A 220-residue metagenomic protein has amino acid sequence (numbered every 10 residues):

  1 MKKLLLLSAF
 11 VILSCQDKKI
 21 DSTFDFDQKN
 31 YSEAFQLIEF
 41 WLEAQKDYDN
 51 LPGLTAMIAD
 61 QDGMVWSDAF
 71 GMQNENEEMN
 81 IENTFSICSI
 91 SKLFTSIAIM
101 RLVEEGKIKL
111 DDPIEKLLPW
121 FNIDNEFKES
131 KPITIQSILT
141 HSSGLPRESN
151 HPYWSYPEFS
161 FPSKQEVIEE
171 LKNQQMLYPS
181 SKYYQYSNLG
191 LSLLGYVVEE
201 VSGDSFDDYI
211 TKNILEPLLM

Functional and structural regions predicted by a protein language model:
M1-L7: Sec-dependent signal peptide recognition, specifically the positively charged N-region followed immediately by
L13-S14: C-terminal motif of bacterial Sec signal peptides marking the signal peptidase cleavage site
K19-F26: Acidic/histidine-rich, surface-exposed loop or edge segments in extracytoplasmic proteins
K29-I87, W120-I123, E169-Q174: Short, conserved catalytic-motif segment at the N-terminal edge
I38, V65, K116, S155-P179 (+1 more regions): Short, charged, amphipathic alpha-helices and their helix-cap/turn boundaries
E39-L42, A56, D62, F85-I114 (+1 more regions): Active-site SXXK
D49-N50, E78-M79, K109, K128-I133 (+2 more regions): Extracellular/periplasmic catalytic domains that process cell-envelope and extracellular macromolecules
S86-I90, E104-P146, N150, N173 (+2 more regions): Active-site helix/loop module of the DD-peptidase/beta-lactamase fold, centered on the serine-lysine SxxK catalytic
